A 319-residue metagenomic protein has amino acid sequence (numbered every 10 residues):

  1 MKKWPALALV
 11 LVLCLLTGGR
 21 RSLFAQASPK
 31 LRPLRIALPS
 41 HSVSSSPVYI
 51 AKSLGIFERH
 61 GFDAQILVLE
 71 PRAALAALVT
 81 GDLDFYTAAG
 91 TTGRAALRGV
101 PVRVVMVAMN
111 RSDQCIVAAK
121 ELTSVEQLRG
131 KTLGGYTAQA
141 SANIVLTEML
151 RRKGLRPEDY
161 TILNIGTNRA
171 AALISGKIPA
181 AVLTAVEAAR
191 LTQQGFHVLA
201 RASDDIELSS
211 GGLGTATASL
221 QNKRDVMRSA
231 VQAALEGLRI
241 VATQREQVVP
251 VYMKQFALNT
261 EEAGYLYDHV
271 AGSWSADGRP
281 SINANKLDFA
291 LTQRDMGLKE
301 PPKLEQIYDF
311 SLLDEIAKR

Functional and structural regions predicted by a protein language model:
M1-A8: Bacterial N-terminal signal peptides that target proteins for export
A8-G18: Bacterial N-terminal signal peptides
G18-A27: Signal peptide processing junction and immediate N-terminal pro/mature segment of secreted/exported proteins
Q26-N164, A170-S175, P179-A185, F196-R201 (+1 more regions): Short, glycine-/small- and polar/acidic-enriched structural segments that line small-molecule recognition paths
I50-A51, Q114-T123, S210-D225, S273: A bilobed periplasmic-binding-protein/Venus flytrap-type ligand-binding module shared by bacterial periplasmic
G90-T91, N168-F256: Pocket-lining segment of extracytoplasmic ligand-binding domains
N222-E300: Secondary-structure end/capping motifs
Q293-R319: Conserved C-terminal helix/tail region of periplasmic/extracytoplasmic solute-binding proteins
